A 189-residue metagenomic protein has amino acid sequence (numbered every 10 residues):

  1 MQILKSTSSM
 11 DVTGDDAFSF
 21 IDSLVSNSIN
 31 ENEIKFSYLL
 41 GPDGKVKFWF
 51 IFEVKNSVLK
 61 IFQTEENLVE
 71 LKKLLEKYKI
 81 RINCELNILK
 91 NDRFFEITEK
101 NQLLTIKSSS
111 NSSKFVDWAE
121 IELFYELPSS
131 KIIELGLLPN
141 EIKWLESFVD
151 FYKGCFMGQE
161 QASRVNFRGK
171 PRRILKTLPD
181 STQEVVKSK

Functional and structural regions predicted by a protein language model:
M1-K189: Basic, glycine/lysine-rich polyanion-binding surfaces/domains
